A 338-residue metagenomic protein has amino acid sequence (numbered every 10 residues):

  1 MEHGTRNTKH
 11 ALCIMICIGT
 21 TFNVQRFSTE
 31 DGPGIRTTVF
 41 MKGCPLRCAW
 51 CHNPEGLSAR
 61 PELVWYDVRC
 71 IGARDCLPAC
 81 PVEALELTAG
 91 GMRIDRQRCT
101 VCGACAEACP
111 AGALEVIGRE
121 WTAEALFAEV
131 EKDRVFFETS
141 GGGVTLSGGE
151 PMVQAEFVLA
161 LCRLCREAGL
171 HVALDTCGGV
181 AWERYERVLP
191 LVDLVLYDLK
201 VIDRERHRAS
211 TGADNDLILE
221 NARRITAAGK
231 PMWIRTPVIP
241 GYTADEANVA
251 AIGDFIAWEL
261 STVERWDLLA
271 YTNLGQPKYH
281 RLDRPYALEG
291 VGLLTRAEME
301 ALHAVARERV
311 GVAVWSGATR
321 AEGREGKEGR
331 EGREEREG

Functional and structural regions predicted by a protein language model:
M1-T8, M15, G326, G332-E335: Short polybasic linear motifs
I16-P33, T226, V238-G326, E335-G338: Auxiliary Fe-S-binding modules of radical SAM enzymes
T21-D75, M92-V101: N-terminal pre-triad scaffold of radical SAM enzymes
G32-P33, F40, L57-S58, E62-D67 (+2 more regions): N-terminal-biased segments
R47, P81, C105, P110 (+3 more regions): Short loop/turn motifs at secondary-structure junctions
A49-G56, D75-I94, A104-E120: Iron-sulfur cluster-binding cysteine motifs and their immediate structural context in ferredoxin-like electron-transfer
W65-D67, R208-D214, D283-V291: Short glycine-enriched, charge-decorated loop/helix-capping segments at active-site entrances that position
E124-R281: Conserved AdoMet/S-adenosylmethionine-binding subsite of the radical SAM
